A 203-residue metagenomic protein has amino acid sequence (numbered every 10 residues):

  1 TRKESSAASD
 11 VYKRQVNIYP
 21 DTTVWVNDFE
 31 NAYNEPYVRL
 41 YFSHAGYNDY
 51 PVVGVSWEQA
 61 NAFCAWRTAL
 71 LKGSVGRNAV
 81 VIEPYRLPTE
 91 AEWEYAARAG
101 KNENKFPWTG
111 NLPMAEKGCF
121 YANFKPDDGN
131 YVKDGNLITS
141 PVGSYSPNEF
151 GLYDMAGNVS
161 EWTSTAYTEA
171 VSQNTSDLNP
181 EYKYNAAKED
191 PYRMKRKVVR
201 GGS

Functional and structural regions predicted by a protein language model:
T1-A8, Y12: Single conserved hydrophobic/aromatic residue that forms the stacking wall/gate of nucleotide- or nucleobase-binding
N17-S203: Functional-site microenvironments in short loops/helix caps that host divalent-cation chemistry
